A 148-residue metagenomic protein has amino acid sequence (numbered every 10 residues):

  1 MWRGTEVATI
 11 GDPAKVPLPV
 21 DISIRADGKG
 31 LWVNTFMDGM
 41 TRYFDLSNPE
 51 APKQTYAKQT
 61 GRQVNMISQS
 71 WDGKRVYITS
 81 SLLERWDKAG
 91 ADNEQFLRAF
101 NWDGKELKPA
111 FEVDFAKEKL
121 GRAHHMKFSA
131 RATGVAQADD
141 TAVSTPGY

Functional and structural regions predicted by a protein language model:
M1-Y148: Predominantly soluble domains enriched in secretory-pathway, periplasmic, or organellar proteins
